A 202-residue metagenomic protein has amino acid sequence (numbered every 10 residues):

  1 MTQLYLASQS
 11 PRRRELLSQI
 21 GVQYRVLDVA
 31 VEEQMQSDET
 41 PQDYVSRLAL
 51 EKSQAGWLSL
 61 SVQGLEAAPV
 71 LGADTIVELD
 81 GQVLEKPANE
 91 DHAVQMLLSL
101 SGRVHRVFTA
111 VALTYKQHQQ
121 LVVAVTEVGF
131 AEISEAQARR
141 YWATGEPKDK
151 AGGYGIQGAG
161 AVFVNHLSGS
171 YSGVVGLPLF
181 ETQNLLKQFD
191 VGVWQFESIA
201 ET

Functional and structural regions predicted by a protein language model:
T2-V22: N-terminal beta1-alpha1 ligand-phosphate binding loop
T2-Y5, P41-T202: Anionic-ligand binding patches
Q9, V29, K116: Cofactor-binding loop segments of dinucleotide-utilizing enzymes, especially the Rossmann-like FAD- and NAD(P)+-binding
G21-E39, Q119-A124: Short glycine-rich, Thr/Ser-proximal phosphate-binding strand/loop in the N-terminal lobe of ATP-dependent enzymes
